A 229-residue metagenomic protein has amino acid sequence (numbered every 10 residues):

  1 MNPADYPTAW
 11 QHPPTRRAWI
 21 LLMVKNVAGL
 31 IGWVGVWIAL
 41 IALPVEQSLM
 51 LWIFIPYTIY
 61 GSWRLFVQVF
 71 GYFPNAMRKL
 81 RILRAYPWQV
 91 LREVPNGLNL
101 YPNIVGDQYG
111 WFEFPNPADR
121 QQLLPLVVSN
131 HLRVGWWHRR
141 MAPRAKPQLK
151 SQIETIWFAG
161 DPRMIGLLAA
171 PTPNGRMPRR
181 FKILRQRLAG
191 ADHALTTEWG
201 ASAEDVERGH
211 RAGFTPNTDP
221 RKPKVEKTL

Functional and structural regions predicted by a protein language model:
M1-A9: Short, charged cytosolic
T8-R81: Alpha-helical transmembrane spans
M77-I82, N99, M141-A145: Short secondary-structure capping micro-motifs at structural edges
A85-N103: Structural detector for short beta-strands of small beta-barrel domains
V94-N96, E113, W157: Residue-level recognition of well-ordered beta-strand positions that form the cores of beta-sheet-rich folds across
L100-P115: Short aromatic-glycine-enriched beta-strand elements
N116-L126, N130: Mature extracytoplasmic domains of secretory-pathway proteins
L126-K222, K227-T228: A membrane-cytosol interface segment of integral membrane proteins
